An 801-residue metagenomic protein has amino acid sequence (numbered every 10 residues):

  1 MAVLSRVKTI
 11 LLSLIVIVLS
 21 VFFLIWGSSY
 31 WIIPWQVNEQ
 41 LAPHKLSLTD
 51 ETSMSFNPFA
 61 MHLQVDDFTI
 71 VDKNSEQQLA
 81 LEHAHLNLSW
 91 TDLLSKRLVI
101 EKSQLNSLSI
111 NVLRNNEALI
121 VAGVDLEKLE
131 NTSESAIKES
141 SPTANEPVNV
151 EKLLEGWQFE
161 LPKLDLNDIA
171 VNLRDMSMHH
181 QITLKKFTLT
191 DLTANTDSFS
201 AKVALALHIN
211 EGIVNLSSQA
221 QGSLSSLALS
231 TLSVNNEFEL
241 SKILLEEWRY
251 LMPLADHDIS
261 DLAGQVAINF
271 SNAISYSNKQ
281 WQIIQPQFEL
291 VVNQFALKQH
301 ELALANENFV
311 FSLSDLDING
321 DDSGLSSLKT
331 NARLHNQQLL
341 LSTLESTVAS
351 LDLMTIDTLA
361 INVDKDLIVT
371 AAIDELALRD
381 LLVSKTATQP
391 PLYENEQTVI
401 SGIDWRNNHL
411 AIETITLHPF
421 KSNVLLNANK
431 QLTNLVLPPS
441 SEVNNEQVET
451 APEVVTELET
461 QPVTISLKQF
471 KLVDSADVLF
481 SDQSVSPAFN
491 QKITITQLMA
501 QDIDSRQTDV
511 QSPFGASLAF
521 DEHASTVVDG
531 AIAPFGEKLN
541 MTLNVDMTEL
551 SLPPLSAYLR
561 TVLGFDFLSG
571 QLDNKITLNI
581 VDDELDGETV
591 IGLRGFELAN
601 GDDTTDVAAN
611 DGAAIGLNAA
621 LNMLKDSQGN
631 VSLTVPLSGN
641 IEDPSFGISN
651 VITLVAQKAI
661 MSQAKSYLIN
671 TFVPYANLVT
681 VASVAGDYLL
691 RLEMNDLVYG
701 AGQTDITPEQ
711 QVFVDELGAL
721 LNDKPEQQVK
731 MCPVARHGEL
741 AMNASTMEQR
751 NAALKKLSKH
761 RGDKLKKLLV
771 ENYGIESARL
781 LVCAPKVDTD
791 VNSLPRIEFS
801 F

Functional and structural regions predicted by a protein language model:
A2-L14, W157, I403-N408, L458 (+7 more regions): Extended terminal
A2-S47: N-terminal type II signal-anchor transmembrane helix that functions as the membrane-insertion/stop-transfer segment
V37, L41, V65, A84 (+19 more regions): Buried hydrophobic packing residues in well-ordered domains
H44-D67: Short extracytoplasmic
K45, D67-D191, S241, L245-Q265 (+11 more regions): Secondary-structure transition motifs
S107, I209, G222-L224, K242-L244 (+8 more regions): Transmembrane beta-strands of outer-membrane beta-barrel pores
T196-V203, Q507-A516: Short, hydrophobic/aromatic-rich segments at coil-to-beta transitions
